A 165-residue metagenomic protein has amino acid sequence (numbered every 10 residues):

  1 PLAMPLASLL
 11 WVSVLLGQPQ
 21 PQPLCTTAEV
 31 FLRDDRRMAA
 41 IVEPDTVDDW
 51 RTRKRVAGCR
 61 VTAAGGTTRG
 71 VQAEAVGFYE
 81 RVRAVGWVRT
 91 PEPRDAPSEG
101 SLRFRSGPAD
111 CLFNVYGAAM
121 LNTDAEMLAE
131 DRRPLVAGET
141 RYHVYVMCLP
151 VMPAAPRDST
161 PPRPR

Functional and structural regions predicted by a protein language model:
A3-L15: Sec-dependent N-terminal signal peptides
L16-R165: An acidic-aromatic pocket/loop used at catalytic or ligand-binding sites
